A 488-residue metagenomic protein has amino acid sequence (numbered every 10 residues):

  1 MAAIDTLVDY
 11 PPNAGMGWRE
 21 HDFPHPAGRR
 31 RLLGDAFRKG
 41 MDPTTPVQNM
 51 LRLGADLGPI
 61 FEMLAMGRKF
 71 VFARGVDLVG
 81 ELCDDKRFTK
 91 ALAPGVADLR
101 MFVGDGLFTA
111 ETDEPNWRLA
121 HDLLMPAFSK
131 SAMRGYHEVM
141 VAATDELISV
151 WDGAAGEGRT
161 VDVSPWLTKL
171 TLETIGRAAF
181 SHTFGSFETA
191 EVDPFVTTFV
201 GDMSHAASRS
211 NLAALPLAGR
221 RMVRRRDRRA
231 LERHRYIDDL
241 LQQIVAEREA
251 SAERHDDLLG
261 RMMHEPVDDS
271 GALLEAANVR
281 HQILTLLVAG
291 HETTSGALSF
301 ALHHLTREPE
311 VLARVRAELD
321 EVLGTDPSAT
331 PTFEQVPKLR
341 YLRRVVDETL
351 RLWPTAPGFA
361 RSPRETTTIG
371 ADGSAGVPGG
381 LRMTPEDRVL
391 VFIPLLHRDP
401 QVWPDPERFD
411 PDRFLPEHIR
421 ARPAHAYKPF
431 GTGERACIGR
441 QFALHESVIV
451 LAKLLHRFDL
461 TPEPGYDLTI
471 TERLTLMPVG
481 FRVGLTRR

Functional and structural regions predicted by a protein language model:
M1-V103, P115, L119, E138-S149 (+8 more regions): N-terminal membrane-proximal hinge/A-helix region immediately C-terminal to the signal-anchor transmembrane segment
A2-F23, A91-M101, N116, A132-G296 (+1 more regions): Cytochrome P450 heme-thiolate monooxygenase catalytic core
F37-G58, D239, Q243, S328-G376: Conserved cytochrome P450 K-helix E-x-x-R motif and the immediately C-terminal K′/meander segment
T293-T306, V450: Short, small-residue alpha-helix embedded
P309-V311, Q441-P478: Cytochrome P450 heme-binding "Cys pocket" and the immediately downstream C-terminal segment
V391-I419: Conserved cytochrome P450 K-helix/beta-meander segment immediately N-terminal to the heme-binding cysteine loop
